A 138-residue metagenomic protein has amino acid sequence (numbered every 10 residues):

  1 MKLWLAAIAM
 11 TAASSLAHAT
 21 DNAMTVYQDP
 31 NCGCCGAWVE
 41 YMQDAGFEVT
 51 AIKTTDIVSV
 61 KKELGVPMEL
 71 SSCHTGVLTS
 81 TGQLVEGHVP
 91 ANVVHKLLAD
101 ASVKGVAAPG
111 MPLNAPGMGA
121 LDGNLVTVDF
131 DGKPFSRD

Functional and structural regions predicted by a protein language model:
K2-S15: Bacterial N-terminal signal peptides
H18-A45: Local sequence-structure signature of Cys/Sec-based thiol-disulfide redox active-site neighborhoods
A23-M24, F47-V49, S80-Q83: Short active-site oxyanion
Q28-C35, T50, T54, V66-E69 (+1 more regions): Solvent-exposed, acidic/flexible segments
C32, T55-I57, P109-P112: Short, solvent-exposed coil/turn elements at secondary-structure transition points
V39-S59: Conserved helix-turn-beta segment immediately C-terminal to the redox Cys motif in thioredoxin-like folds
E63, E69-D138: Thiol/selenol-based redox catalytic cores and closely related redox-interacting motifs
